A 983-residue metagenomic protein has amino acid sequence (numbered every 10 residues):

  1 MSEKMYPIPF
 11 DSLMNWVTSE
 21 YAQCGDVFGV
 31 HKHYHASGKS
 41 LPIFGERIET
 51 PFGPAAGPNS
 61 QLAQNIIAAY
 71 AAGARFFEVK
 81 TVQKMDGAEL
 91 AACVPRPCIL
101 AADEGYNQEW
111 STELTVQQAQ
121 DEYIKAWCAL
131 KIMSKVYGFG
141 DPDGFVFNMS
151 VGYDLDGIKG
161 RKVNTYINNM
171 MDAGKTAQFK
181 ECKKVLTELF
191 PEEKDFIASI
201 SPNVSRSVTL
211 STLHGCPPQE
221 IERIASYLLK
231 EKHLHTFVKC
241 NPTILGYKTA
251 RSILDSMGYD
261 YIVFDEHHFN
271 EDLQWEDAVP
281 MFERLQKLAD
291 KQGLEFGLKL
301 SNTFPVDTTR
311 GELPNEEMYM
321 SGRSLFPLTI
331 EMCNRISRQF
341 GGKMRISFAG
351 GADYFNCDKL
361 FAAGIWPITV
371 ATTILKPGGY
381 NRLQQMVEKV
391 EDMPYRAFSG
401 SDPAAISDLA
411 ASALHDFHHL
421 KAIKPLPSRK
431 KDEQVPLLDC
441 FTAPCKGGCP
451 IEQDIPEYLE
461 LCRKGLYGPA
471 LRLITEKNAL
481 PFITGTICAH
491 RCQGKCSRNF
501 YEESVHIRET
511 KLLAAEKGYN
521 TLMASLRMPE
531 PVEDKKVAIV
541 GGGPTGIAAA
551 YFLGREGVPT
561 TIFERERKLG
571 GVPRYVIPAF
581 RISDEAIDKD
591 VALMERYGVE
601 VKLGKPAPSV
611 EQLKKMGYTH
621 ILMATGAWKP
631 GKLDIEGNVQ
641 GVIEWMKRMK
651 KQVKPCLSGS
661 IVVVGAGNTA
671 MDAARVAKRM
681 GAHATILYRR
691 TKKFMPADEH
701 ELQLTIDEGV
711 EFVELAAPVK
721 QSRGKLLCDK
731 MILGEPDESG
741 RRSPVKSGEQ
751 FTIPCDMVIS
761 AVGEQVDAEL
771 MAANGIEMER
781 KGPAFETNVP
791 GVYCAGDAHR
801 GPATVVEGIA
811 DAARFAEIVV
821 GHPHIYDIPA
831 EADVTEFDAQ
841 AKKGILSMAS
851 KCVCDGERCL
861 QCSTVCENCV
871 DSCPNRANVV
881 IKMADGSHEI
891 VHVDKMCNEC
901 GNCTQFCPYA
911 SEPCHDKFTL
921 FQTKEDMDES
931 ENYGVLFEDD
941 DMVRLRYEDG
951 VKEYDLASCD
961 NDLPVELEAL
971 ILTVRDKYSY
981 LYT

Functional and structural regions predicted by a protein language model:
M1-S226, E231: N-terminal capping/small domains of soluble enzymes
Q23-S37, P242-G342, P377-Y395, G637: Glycine/Thr-rich beta-alpha phosphate-binding loop at enzyme active sites
Q64-I67, A352-I368: Catalytic cores of alpha/beta
R75-M85, P242, K359-M386: Glycine-rich phosphate-binding active-site loops on the catalytic face of alpha/beta enzymes
E317, R323, L328, I374-L375 (+12 more regions): Ferredoxin-type iron-sulfur electron-transfer modules and their immediate structural context
I406, A422, D432-V435, V505-I507 (+7 more regions): Flanking helices and flexible, charged tails adjoining ferredoxin-like Fe-S electron-transfer domains in multi-subunit
Q453-R463, L471-R472, F500, S504-R508 (+6 more regions): Beta1-alpha1 glycine-rich phosphate/pyrophosphate-binding loop at the start of Rossmann-like nucleotide-binding domains
S583-L633, N638, V642-L657, R679-M778: A Rossmann-like FAD-binding core segment of flavoenzymes
